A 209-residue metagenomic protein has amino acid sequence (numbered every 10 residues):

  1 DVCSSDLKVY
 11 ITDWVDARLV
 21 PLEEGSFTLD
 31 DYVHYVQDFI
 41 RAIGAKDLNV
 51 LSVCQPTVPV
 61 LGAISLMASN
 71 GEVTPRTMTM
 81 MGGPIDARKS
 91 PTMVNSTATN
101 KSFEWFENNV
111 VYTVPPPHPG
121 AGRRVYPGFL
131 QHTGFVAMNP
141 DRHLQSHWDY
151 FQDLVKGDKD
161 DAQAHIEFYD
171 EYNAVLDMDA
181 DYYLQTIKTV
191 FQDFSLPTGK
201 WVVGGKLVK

Functional and structural regions predicted by a protein language model:
V2-S4: Short, small-residue-biased leader/transition segments that mark boundaries at the very start of proteins
D6-D13: A fold-wide structural signal in alpha/beta-hydrolase
W14-D16, G83: Active-site loop/turn elements of alpha/beta-hydrolase fold enzymes, especially the short glycine-/histidine-rich
L19-L22, D30-L48, V60-L61: Conserved acidic catalytic loop of the alpha/beta-hydrolase fold
V20-E23, F27, F151-V155, N173 (+1 more regions): Active-site-adjacent structural elements in folded domains
A45-K46, P59-D181: Alpha/beta-hydrolase-fold enzymes
L51-T57: Conserved alpha/beta-hydrolase "nucleophile elbow" surrounding the catalytic nucleophile
V175-K209: Conserved serine/cysteine hydrolase catalytic core
